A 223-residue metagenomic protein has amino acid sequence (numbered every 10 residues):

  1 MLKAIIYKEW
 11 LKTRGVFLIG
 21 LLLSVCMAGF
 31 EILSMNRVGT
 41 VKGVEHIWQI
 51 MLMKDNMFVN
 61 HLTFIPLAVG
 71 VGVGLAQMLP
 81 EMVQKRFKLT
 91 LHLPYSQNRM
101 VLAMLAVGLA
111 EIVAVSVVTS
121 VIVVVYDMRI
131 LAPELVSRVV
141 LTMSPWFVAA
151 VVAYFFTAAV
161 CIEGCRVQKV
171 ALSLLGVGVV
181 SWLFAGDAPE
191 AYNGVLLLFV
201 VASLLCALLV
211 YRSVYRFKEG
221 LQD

Functional and structural regions predicted by a protein language model:
M1, Q84-K85, F155: Short, well-structured alpha-helical interface segments that form or flank functional binding sites
M1-T63, A76, P80-E81, I162 (+1 more regions): Hydrophobic alpha-helical transmembrane segments
Y7, L11-I19, N98-V115: Alpha-helical transmembrane segments of multi-pass membrane proteins
G15-I19, F87, N98, L131 (+1 more regions): Secondary-structure boundary/capping residues
S24, D55, M82-L93, P133-V140: Short, charge-rich amphipathic segments
A28-G39, G43-G70, Q77, L102-R166: Secretory targeting signals
M78-V107: Helix-loop-helix units of permease transmembrane domains in multi-pass membrane transporters, especially ABC
